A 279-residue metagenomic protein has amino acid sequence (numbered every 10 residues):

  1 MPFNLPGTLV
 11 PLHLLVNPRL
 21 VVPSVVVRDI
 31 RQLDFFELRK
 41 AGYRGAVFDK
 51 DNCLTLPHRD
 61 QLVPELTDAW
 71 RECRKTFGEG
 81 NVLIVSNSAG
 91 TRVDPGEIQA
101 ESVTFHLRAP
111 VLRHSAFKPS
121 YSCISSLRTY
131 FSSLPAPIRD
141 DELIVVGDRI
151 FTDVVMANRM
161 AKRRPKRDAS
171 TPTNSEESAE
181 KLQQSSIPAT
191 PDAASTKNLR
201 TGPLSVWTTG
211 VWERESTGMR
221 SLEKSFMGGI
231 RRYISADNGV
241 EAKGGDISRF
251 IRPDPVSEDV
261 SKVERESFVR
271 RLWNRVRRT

Functional and structural regions predicted by a protein language model:
M1-G42, D60, L66-T67, R71-V145 (+1 more regions): Asp-based, Mg2+/Mn2+-dependent phosphohydrolase catalytic module
A41-P57: Asp-based phosphoryl-transfer active-site loop
